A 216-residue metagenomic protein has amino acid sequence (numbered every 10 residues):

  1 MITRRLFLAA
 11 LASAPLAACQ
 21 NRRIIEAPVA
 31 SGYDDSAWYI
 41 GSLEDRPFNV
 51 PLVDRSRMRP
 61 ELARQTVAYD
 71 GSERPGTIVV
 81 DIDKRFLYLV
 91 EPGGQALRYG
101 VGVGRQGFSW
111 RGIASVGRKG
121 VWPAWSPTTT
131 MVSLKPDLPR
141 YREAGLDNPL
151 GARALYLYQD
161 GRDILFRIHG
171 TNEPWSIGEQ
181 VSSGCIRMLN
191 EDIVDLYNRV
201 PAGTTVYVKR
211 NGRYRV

Functional and structural regions predicted by a protein language model:
I2-V216: N-terminal pre-domains immediately preceding structured catalytic cores
